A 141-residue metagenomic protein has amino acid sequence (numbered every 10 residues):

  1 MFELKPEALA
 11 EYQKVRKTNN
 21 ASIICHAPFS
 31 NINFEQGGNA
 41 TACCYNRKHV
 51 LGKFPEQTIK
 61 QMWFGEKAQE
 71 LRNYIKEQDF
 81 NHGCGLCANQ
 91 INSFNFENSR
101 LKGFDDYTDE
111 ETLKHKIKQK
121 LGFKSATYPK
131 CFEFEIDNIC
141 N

Functional and structural regions predicted by a protein language model:
F2-G103, E135: Accessory C-terminal segments flanking Radical SAM cores
N92-C131, I139-C140: Recognition helices and adjacent regulatory flanks at domain boundaries
